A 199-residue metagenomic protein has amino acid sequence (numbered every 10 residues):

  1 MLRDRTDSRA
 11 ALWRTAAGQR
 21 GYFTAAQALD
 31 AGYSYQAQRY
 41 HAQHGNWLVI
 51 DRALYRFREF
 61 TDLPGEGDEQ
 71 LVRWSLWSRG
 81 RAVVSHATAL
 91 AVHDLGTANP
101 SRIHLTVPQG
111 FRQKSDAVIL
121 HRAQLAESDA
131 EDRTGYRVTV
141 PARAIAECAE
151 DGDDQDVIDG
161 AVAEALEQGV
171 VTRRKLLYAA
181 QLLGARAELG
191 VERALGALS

Functional and structural regions predicted by a protein language model:
L2-S199: Short gly/ser-rich loop at a beta-strand->alpha-helix junction or flexible surface loop bordering the NTP-binding
